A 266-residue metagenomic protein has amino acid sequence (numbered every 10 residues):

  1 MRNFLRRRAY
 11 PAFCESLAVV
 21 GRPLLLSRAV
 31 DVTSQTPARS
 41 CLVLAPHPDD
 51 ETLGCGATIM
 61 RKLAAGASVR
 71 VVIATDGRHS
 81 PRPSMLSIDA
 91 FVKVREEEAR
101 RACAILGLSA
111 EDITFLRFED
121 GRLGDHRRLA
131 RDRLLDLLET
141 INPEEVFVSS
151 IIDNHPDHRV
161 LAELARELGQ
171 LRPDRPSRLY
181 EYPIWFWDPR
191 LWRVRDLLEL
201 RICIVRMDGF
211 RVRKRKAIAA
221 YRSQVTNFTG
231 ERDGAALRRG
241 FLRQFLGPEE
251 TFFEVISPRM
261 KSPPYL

Functional and structural regions predicted by a protein language model:
R2-L44, A65, S87-A90, E97 (+3 more regions): Metal-dependent de-N-acetylase/amidase catalytic core
P37-P48, T52-A90: ATP-dependent adenylation/pyrophosphate-handling site
T75, R95-A99: Generic hydrophobic, amphipathic alpha-helix propensity
